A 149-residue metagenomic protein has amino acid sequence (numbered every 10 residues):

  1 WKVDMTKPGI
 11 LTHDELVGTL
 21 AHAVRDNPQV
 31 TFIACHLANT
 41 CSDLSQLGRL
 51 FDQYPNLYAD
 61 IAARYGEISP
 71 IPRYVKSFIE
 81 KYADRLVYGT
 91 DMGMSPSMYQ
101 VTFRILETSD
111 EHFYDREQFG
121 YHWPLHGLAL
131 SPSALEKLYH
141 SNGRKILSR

Functional and structural regions predicted by a protein language model:
W1-I10: Glycine-rich phosphate-binding "P-loop"
P8, E15-H22, T31-R149: H/E-rich (His + Asp/Glu) clusters that bind or coordinate divalent metals
